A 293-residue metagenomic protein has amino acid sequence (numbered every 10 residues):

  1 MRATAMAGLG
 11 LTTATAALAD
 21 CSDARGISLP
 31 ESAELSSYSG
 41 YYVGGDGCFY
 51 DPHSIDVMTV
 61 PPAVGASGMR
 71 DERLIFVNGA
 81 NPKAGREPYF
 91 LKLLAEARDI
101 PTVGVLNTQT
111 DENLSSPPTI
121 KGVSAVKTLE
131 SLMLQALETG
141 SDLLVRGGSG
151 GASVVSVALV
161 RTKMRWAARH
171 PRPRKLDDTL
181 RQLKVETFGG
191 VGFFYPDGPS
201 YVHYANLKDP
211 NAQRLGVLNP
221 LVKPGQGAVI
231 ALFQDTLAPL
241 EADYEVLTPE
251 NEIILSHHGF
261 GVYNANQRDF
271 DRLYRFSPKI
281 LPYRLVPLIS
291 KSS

Functional and structural regions predicted by a protein language model:
M1-A19: Classical Sec-dependent N-terminal signal peptides that target proteins to the secretory pathway
A5-A7, G65, P173: Short, flexible coil/linker segments at or flanking structured domains
A14-A16, G85, V157, Y195 (+2 more regions): Residues at secondary-structure transition points
A14-A17, G40, H203: Generic secretory/membrane-interface signal
C21-S54, P62-D142, Q213, K223-S292: Active-site catalytic motif of lipid deacylating hydrolases and related acyltransferases
D56, K83, L93, H170-D177: Alpha-helix capping and helix-coil boundary motifs
V60-P61, S153: Short low-complexity stretches enriched in small and charged residues
A125-L221: Serine-dependent carboxylesterase/thioesterase catalytic core of lipase-like alpha/beta-hydrolase/SGNH enzymes
